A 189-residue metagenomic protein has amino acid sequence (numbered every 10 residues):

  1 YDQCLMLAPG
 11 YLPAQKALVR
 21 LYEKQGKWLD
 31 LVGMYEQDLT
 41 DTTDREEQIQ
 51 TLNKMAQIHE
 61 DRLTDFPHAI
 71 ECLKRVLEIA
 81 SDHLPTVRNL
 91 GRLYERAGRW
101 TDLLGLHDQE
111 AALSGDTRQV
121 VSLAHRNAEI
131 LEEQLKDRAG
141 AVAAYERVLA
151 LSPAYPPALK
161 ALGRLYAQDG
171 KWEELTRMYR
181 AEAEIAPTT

Functional and structural regions predicted by a protein language model:
Y1-T189: Repeat-based scaffolding regions
